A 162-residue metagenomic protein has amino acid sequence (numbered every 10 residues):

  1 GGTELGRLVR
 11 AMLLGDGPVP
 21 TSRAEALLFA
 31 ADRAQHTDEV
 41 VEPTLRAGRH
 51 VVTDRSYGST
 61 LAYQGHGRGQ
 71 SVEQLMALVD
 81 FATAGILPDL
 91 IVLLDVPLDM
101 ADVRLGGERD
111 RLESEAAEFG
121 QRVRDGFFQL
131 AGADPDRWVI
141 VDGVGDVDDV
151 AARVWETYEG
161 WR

Functional and structural regions predicted by a protein language model:
G1-T83, R153: ATP-dependent small-molecule kinase phosphotransfer cores that center on conserved nucleotide phosphate-binding segments
L14-G15, R46, L93, G106 (+2 more regions): Residues at helix-coil transition
D32, S56, V96, G145-D146: Short beta->alpha linker loops
G48-R49, P88, P135-W138: A generic structural signal for alpha->beta connector loops
V52, L90-V92, V139-V141: Hydrophobic/aromatic beta-strand patches that form the interior of the parallel beta-sheet core in alpha/beta enzyme
S59-G126: A glycine- and Lys/Arg-enriched "phosphate-lid" helix/loop adjacent to the NTP-binding pocket of small-molecule kinases
D99-R162: NTP-dependent small-molecule kinase module
